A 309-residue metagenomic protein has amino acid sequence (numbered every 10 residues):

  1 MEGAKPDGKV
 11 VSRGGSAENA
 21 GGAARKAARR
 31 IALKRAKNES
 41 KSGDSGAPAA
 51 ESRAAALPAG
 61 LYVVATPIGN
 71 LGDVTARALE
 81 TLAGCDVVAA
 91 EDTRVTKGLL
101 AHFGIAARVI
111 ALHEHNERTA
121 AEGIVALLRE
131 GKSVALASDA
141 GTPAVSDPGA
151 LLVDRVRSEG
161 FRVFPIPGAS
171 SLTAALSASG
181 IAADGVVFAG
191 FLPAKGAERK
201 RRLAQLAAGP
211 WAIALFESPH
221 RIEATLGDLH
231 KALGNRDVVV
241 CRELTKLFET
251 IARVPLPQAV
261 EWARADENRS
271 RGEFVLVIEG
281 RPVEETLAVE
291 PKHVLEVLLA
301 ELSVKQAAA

Functional and structural regions predicted by a protein language model:
E2-E39, G46, A50, P58 (+3 more regions): A contiguous loop/helix-start segment that scaffolds small-molecule binding in enzyme catalytic cores
E2-G3, D7-R13, A20-H115: Glycine-rich, flexible N-terminal cofactor/catalytic loop recognition
G60-V64, E130-S138, V186, W211-L215 (+1 more regions): Generic beta-sheet signal
L82-V88, G160-F164, A212-I213: Short active-site oxyanion
A89-E91, D147, F216: Short beta-strand scaffold positions
I110-T119, L192-G196: Conserved helicase motor
R129-L176, H220-A224: A glycine-rich beta-strand to alpha-helix segment that forms a phosphate/ribose-binding loop at ligand/cofactor sites
L151-G209: Class I SAM-dependent methyltransferase SAM-binding "motif I" and its flanking Rossmann-like core
